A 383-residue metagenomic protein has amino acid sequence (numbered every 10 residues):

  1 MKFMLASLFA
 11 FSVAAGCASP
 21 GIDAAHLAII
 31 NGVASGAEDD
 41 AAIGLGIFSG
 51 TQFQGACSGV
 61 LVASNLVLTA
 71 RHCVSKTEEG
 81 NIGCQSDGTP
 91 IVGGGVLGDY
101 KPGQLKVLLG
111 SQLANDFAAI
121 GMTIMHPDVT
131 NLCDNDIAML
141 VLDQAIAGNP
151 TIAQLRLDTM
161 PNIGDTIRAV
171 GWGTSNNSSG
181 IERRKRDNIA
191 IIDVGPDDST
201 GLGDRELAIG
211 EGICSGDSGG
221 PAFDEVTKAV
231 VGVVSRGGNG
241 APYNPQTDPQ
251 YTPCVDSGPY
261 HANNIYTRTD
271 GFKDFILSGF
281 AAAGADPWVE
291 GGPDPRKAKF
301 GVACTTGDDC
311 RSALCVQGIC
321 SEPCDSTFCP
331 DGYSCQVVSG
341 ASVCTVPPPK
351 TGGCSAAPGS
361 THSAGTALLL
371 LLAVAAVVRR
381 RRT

Functional and structural regions predicted by a protein language model:
A6-A15, L370-A375: Bacterial N-terminal signal peptides
A18-G21, A56, L61-S75, G80-K106 (+2 more regions): C-terminal subregion of chymotrypsin/trypsin-like serine protease catalytic domains
G21-A25, L113, A118-V129, C133-G212 (+5 more regions): Chymotrypsin/trypsin-fold serine protease catalytic domain
A42-S64: A conserved glycine-rich beta-strand in the N-terminal activation segment of trypsin-fold
G292-G352: Secreted, cysteine-rich disulfide-bonded mini-domains of extracellular proteins
S355-A367: Juxtamembrane/start-of-transmembrane alpha-helix segments at the extracytoplasmic/lumenal side of membrane anchors
A364-R381: A cross-kingdom C-terminal cell-surface attachment/processing module
